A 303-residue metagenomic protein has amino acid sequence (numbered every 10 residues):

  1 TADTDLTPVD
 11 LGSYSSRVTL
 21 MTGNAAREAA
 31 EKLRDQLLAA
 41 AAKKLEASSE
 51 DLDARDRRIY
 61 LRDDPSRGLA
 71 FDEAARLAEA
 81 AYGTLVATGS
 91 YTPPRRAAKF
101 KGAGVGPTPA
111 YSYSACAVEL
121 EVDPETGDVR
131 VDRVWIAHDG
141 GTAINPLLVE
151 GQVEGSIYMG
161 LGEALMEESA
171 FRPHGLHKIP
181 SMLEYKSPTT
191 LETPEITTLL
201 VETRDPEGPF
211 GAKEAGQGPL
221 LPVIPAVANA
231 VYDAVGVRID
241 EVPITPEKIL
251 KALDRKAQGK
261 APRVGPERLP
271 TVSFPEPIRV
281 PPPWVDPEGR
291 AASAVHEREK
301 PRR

Functional and structural regions predicted by a protein language model:
T1-R303: C-terminal catalytic domains of large/alpha subunits in multi-subunit enzymes
